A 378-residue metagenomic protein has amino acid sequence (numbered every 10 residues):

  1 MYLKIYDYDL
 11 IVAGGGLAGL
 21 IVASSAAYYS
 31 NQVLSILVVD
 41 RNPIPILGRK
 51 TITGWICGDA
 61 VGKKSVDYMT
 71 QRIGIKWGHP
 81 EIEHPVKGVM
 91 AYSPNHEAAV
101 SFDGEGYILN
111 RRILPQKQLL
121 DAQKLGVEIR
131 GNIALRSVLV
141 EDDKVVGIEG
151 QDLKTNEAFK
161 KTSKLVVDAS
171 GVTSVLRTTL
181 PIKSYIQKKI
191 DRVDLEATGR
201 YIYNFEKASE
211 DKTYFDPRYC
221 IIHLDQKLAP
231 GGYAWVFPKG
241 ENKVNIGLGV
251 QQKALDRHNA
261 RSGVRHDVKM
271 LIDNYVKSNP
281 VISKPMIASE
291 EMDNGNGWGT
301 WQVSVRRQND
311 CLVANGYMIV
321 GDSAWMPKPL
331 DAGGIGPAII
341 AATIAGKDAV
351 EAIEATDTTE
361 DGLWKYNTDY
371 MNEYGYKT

Functional and structural regions predicted by a protein language model:
M1-D7, D322: A short, basic/flexible loop-to-alpha-helix module at the beginning of a structural domain
I5-V38: N-terminal Rossmann-like FAD-binding beta1-loop-alpha1 element of flavoenzymes
A18, V22, I44, T173: Conserved Rossmann-like nucleotide-cofactor binding loop
S25, R41-M90: N-terminal FAD cofactor-binding segment of flavoenzymes
S25-Y28, D121-S283, W325: Predominantly flavin-linked oxidoreductase catalytic cores and closely associated redox partners
C57-K64, S101-D121, Y201, D256-D267: Short beta-strand to alpha-helix junction loop
L135, P230-A234, V250-D256, A260-D348 (+2 more regions): FAD/FMN-dependent oxidoreductases across multiple families
G362-T378: Mid-to-C-terminal Rossmann-like scaffold of FAD/NAD(P)H-dependent oxidoreductases
